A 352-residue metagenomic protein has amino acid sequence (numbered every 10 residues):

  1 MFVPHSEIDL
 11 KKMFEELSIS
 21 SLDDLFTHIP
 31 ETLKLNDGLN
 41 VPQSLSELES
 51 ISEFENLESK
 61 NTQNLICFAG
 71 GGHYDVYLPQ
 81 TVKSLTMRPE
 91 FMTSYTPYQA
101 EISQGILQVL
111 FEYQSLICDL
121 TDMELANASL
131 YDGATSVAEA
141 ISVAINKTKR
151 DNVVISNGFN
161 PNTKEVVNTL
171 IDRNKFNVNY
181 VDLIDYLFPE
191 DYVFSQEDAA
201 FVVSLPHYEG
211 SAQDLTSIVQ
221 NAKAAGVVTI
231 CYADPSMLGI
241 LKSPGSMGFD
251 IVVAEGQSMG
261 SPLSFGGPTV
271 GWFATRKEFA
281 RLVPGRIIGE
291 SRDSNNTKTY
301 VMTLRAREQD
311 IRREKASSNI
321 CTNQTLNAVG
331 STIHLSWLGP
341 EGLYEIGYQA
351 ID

Functional and structural regions predicted by a protein language model:
M1-D37: Compact, charge-rich alpha-helical regulatory domains located at protein termini
V3, E15, N40-S44, A100-S103 (+11 more regions): Hydrophobic alpha-helical scaffolding
D24, H28, E112, E345-D352: A non-catalytic, amphipathic alpha-helix used as a structural packing/dimerization or gating element in enzyme scaffolds
L35-F111: N-terminal entrance/gating region of PLP-dependent enzymes' catalytic architecture
Y98-I102, C118-A138: Short loop-beta-helix segment that forms the pyridoxal 5′-phosphate
S115, T135-V143, V329-I333: Contiguous, well-ordered alpha-helical segments that form the cores/surfaces of helical PPI scaffolds
T135-T299: Conserved PLP-enzyme active-site core in the AAT-like
M259-D352: Active-site C-terminal subdomain of aminotransferase-like
